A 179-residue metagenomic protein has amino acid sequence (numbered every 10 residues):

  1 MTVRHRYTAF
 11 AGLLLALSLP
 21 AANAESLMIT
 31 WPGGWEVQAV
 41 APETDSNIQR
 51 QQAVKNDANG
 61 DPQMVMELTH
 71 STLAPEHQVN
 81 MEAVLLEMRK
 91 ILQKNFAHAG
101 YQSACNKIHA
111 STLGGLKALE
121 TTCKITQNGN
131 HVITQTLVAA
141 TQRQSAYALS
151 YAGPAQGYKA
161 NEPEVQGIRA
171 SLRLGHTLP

Functional and structural regions predicted by a protein language model:
M1-A11: Bacterial N-terminal signal peptides that target proteins for export
A16-A21: N-terminal signal peptide c-region/cleavage motif recognized by signal peptidases
N23-Q52: N-terminal "mature-domain start" segment
L27, E76-V84, T141, G157-E164: Extracytoplasmic/periplasmic, Sec-exported soluble proteins
P32-V37, S145-P179: Surface-exposed amphipathic alpha-helical segments
G33-W35, A41-P42, C123-I125, L137-V138 (+1 more regions): A mature extracytoplasmic/lumenal domain signature
P42-T134: Conserved polar/disulfide-associated segments of primarily extracytoplasmic proteins
V138-Q144: A short, solvent-exposed beta-edge/loop patch
